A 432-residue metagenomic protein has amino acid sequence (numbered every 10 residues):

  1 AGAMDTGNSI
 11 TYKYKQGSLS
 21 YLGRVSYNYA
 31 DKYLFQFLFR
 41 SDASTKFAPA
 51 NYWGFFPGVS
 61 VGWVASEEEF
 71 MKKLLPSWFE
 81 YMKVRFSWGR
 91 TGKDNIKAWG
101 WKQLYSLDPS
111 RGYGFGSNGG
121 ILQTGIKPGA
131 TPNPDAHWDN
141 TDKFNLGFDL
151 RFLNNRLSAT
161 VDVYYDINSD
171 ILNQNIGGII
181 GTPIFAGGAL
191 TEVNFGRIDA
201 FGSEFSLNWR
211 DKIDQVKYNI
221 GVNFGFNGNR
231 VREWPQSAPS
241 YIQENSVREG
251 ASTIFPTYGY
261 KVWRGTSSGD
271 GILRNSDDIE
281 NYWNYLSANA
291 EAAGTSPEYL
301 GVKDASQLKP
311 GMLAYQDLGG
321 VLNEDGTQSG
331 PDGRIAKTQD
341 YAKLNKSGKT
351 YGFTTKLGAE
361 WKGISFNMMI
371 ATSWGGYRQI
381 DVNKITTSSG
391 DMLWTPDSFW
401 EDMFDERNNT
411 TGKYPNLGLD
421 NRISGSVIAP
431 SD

Functional and structural regions predicted by a protein language model:
A1-F255, K261, D432: Extracellular/periplasmic, surface-exposed regions of secreted and cell-surface proteins
A3-D5, T11, F86, P128 (+4 more regions): Short leucine-rich amphipathic alpha-helices used at interfaces
T6, S44, S373-D432: Extracytoplasmic gating/loop element in the C-terminal half of outer-membrane beta-barrel translocons and assembly
S44-T45, N168-S169, N345-K346, G375-Y377: A short local loop/turn or secondary-structure capping micro-motif enriched for an aromatic residue
N95-G114, A238-I242, G271, I279-N289 (+4 more regions): Membrane-proximal, glycine/serine-rich, low-complexity loop/turn segments characteristic of large bacterial
L190-D199, S240-T257, Q339, K343-T354 (+2 more regions): C-terminal extracellular loops and terminal segments of Gram-negative outer membrane beta-barrel proteins
K212-K343, T387, F404-L419: Conserved small-residue
K217-G221, K346-W374, I428-D432: Conserved C-terminal beta-signal and adjacent last beta-strands/turns of outer-membrane beta-barrel proteins
